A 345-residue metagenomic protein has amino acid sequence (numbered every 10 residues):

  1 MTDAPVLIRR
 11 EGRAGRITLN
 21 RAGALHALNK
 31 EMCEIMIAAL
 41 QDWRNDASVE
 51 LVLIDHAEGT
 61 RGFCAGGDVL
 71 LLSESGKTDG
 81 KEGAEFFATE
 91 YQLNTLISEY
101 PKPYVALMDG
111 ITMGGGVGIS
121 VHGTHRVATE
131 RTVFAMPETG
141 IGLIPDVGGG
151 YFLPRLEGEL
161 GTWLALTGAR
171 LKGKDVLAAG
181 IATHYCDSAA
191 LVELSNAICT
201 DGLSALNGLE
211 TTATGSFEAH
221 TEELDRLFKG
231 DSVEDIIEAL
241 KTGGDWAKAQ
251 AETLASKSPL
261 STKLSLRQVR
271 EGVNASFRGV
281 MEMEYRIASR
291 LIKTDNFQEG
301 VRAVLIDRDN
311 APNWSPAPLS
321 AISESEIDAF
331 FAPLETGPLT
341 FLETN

Functional and structural regions predicted by a protein language model:
M1-D55, T95, L342-N345: Conserved CoA-thioester-binding segment of acyl-CoA-metabolizing enzymes
I54, D68, I119-S120, D175-V176 (+2 more regions): Hydrophobic/aromatic residues within transmembrane alpha-helices of multi-pass small-molecule transporters
H56-Q92, G142: Glycine- (often His-adjacent) and acidic-residue-rich active-site loop that binds/positions the CoA thioester
A84, Y91, G114, R170 (+2 more regions): Glycine-rich phosphate-binding loop at the start of an alpha helix
I97-I141, W163-L164, G168-A169, G173: Glycine-rich beta-to-alpha active-site loop
D146-G202: Contiguous mid-protein beta-loop-alpha structural module that forms a pocket-lining wall or clamp of enzyme active
I181-K257: Amphipathic alpha-helical blocks and their helix-capping loop/short-beta junctions
L240-D245, L254, P259-N345: Long, low-complexity C-terminal extensions of enzymes
